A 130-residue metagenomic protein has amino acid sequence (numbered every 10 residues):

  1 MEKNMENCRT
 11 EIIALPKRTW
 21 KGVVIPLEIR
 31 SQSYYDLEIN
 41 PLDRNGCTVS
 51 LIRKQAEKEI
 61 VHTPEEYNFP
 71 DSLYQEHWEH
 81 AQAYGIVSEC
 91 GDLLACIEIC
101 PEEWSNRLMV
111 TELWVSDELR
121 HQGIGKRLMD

Functional and structural regions predicted by a protein language model:
M1-N4: Short, Lys/Arg-enriched N-terminal segments with co-localized hydrophobic residues within the first ~10-30 amino acids
E6-T10: Extreme N-terminal starter segment of soluble prokaryotic enzymes
I12-A14: Structural signal for conserved beta-strand scaffold positions within catalytic alpha/beta enzyme cores
P16-K17, V24-R107, T111, S116-D117 (+1 more regions): Acetyl-CoA-dependent GNAT
L119, G123: Glycine-rich phosphate-binding loop
K126: Residues forming the Rossmann-fold NAD(P)(H) cofactor-binding site
